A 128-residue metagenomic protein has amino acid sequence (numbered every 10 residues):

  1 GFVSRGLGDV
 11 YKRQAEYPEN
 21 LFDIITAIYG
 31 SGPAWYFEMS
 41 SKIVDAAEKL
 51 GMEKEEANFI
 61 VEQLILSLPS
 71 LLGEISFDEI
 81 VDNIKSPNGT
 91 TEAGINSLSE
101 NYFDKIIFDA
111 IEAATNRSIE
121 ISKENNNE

Functional and structural regions predicted by a protein language model:
G1-Y11: Single conserved hydrophobic/aromatic residue that forms the stacking wall/gate of nucleotide- or nucleobase-binding
V3, P33-A34, T90-T91: Gly/Ser/Thr-rich beta-alpha loop segments that engage phosphate groups in nucleotides
S4-G6, I28-G30, S86-P87: Short glycine/serine/threonine-biased micro-segments
D9, R13, K42-V44, L50-I75: Catalytic phosphate-donor-binding core of small-molecule kinases
K12-A34, E53-E55, D78, K123: Conserved Rossmann-fold dehydrogenase catalytic segment
F22-I24, S31-A47, V61-E62: Active-site pocket-lining segment
N58-E62, L66-E128: NAD(P)-dependent Rossmann-like dehydrogenase/reductase catalytic/cofactor-binding core
